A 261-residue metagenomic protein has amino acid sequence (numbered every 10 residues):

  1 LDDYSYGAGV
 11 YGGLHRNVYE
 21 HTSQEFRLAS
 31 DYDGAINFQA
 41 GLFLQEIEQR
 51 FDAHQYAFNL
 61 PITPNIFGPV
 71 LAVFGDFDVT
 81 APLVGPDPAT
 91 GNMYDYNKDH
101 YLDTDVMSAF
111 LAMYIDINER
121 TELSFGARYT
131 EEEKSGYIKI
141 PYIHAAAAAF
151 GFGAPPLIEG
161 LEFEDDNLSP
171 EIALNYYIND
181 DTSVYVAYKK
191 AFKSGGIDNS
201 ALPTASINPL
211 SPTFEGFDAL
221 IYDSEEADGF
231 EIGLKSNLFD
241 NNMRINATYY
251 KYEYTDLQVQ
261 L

Functional and structural regions predicted by a protein language model:
L1, Q45-F51, A57-N59, V106 (+7 more regions): Structural signature of outer-membrane beta-barrel domains
L1, Y177, S183-K193, F214 (+1 more regions): Membrane-embedded beta-barrel scaffold of Gram-negative outer-membrane proteins
L1-L14, H54-N97, S135-F163, G196-I221 (+1 more regions): Solvent-exposed loop segments that connect transmembrane elements
L1-Q39, Q45-A53, R244-N246: Outer-membrane beta-barrel domain signature, strongest for Gram-negative TonB-dependent receptors and also present
R16-E20, E48, N92, N97-V106 (+4 more regions): Short sequence motifs at beta-strands and strand-loop junctions characteristic of Gram-negative outer-membrane
E20, L28-D31, L111, I115-D116 (+5 more regions): Residue-level signature of outer-membrane beta-barrel architecture
E20-F26, D105-M113, L168-I172, D218 (+1 more regions): Hydrophobic, lipid-facing positions within transmembrane beta-strands of outer-membrane proteins
F38-A40, L123-F125, P170, V184 (+1 more regions): Transmembrane beta-strands of outer-membrane beta-barrel proteins
